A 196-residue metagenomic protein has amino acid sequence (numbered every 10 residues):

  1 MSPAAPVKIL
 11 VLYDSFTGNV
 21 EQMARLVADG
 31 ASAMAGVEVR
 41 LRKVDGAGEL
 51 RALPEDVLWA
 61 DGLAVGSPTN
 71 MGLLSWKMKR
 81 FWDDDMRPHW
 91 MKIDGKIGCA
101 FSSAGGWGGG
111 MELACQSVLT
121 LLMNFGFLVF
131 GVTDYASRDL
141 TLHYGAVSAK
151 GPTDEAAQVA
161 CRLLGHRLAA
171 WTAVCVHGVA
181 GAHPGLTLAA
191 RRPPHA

Functional and structural regions predicted by a protein language model:
M1-K92, A149-A196: N-terminal beta1-alpha1-beta2 submodule of the flavodoxin-like/Rossmannoid cofactor-binding fold
F16, A60, A64, N70 (+5 more regions): Short glycine/serine/threonine-biased micro-segments
A52-L53, S137, T141-V147: Short secondary-structure transition/capping segments
L73-W76, G95, S103, V132 (+1 more regions): Generic structural "secondary-structure junction" signal
K79, D85-M86, A100-W107, C115 (+3 more regions): Charge-rich, low-complexity amphipathic helices in intrinsically disordered tails/linkers adjacent to domains
I97-T141, V159: Short, glycine-/small-residue-rich phosphate/pyrophosphate-handling segment
